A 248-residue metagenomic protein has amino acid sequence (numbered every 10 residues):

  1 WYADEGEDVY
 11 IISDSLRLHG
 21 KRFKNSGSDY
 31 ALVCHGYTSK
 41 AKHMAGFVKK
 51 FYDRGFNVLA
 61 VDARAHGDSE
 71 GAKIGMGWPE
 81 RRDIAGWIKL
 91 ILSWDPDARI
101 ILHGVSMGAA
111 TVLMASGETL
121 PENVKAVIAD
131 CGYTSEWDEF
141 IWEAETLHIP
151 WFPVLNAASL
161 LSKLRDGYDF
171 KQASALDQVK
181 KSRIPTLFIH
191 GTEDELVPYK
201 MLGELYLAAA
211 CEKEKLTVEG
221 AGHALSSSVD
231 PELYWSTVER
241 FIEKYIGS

Functional and structural regions predicted by a protein language model:
W1-S26: N-terminal cap/lid segment of alpha/beta-hydrolase-fold proteins
F47, I184, P198-L207: Short alpha-helix in the alpha/beta-hydrolase fold that links the catalytic acid
V48-E70: Conserved alpha/beta-hydrolase
H66-D95, R99: Catalytic nucleophile-loop/oxyanion-hole region of alpha/beta-hydrolase and closely related hydrolase-like folds
M114-D169: Hydrolase active-site cap/lid region
K181-R183, F188-H190, D194: Short beta-strand/loop motif that positions the catalytic acidic residue of the alpha/beta-hydrolase fold
T192-V197, A224-L225: Acidic catalytic loop of the alpha/beta-hydrolase fold
A221-W235: Catalytic histidine-centered segment of alpha/beta-hydrolase-like enzymes
